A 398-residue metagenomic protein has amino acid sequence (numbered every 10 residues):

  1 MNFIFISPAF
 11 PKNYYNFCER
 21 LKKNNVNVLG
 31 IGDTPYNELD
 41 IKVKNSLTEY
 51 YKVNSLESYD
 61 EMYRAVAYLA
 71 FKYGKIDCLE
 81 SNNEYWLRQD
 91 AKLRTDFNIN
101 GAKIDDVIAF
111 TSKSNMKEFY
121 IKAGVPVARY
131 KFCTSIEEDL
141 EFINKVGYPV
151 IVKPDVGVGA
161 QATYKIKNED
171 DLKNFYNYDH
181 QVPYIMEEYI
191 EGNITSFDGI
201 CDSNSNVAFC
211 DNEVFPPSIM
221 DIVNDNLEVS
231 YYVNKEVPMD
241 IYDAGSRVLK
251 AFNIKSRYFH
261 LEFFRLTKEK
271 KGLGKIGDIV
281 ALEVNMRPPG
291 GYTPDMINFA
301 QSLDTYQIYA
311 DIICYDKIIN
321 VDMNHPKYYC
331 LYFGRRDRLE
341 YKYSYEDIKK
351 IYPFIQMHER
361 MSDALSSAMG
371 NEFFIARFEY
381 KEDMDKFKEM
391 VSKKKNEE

Functional and structural regions predicted by a protein language model:
M1-D105, K381-E382, K386-N396: ATP-binding N-terminal substructure of ATP-dependent carboxylate-amine bond-forming enzymes
K103-S114: A short, structured active-site edge motif that brings together acidic residues
S112-E191, S203-N204, Y231-D243, M390-K394: Active-site nucleotide/adenylate-binding loops and adjacent lid/helix of ATP-dependent enzymes
D179-P183, Y189-Y231, M239-I279, N285-P294 (+1 more regions): Phosphate-binding core of ATP-grasp and ATP-grasp-like enzymes
I276-V280, M286-R336: C-terminal structural cap/anchor segments
A310-E398: Peripheral (often C-terminal) accessory segments that flank ATP-dependent C-N-forming ligase machineries
